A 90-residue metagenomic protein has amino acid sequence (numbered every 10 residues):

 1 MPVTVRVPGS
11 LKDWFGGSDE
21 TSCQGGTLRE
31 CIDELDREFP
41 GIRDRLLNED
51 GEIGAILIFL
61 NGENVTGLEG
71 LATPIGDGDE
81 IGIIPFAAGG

Functional and structural regions predicted by a protein language model:
M1-G89: Ubiquitin-like/PB1-type beta-grasp interaction modules and other compact soluble beta-rich domains
